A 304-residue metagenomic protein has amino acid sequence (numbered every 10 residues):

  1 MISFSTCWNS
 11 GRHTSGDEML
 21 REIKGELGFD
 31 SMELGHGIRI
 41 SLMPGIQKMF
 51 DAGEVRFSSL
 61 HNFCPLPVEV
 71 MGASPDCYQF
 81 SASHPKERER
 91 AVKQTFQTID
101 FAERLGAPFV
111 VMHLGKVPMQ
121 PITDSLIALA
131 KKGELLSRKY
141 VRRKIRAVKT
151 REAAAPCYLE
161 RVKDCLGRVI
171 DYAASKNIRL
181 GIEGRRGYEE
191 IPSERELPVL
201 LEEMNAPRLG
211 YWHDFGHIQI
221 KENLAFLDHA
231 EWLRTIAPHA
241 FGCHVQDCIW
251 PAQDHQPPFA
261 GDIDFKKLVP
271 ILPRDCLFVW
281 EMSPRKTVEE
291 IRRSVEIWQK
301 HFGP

Functional and structural regions predicted by a protein language model:
M1-G25, I40, G45, D51-R56 (+4 more regions): Histidine-acidic metal/acid-base catalytic patches
C7-G11, H61-V68, G115-V117: Short glycine-enriched loops at secondary-structure junctions
D30-R39: A short beta-strand-loop structural module common to alpha/beta enzyme folds
E33, E183, E281: Acidic-residue sensor for enzyme active/binding pockets
H36, N62, L114-G115, R185 (+1 more regions): Active-site loop/turn elements of alpha/beta-hydrolase fold enzymes, especially the short glycine-/histidine-rich
M71-C77, E87: Outer-membrane beta-barrel translocator/channel fold
S74-P75, Y140-R146, H244-I249: Short, basic/glycine-rich phosphate-binding loops at helix/coil junctions that contact nucleotide phosphates
F80-G210: Active-site acidic/histidine proton-transfer and metal-coordination neighborhood in alpha/beta enzyme cores
